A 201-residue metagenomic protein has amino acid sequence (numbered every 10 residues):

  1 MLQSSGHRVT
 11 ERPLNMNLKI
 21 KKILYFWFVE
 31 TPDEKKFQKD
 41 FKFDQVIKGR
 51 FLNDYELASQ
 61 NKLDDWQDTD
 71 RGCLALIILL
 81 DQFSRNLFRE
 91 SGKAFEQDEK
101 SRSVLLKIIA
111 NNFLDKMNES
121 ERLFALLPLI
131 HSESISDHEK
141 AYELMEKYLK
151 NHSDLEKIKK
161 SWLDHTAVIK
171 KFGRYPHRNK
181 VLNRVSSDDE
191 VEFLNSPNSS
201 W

Functional and structural regions predicted by a protein language model:
Q3, H7-R8: Compositionally biased, intrinsically disordered low-complexity segments enriched in Pro/Arg/Gln/His
E11-P13: Intrinsically disordered, low-complexity segments enriched in serine/threonine/proline/glycine and often basic
N15-L74, L79-W201: Intrinsically disordered, low-complexity activation-like regions
